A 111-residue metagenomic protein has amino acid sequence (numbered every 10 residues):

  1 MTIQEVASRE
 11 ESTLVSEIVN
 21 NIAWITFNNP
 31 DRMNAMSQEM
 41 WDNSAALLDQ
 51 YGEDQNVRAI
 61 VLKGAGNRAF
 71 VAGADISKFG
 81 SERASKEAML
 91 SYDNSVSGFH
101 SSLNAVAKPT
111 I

Functional and structural regions predicted by a protein language model:
M1-K63: Conserved CoA-thioester-binding segment of acyl-CoA-metabolizing enzymes
M36-S37, A74, R83, A107: Short, flexible helix/strand-to-coil boundary loops that buttress conserved ligand/catalytic motifs in alpha/beta
Q50-E53, S81, A105: Secondary-structure boundary motif
G64-S102: Glycine- (often His-adjacent) and acidic-residue-rich active-site loop that binds/positions the CoA thioester
H100-I111: Conserved catalytic cysteine-centered active-site region of acyl-thioester-dependent Claisen-condensing enzymes
